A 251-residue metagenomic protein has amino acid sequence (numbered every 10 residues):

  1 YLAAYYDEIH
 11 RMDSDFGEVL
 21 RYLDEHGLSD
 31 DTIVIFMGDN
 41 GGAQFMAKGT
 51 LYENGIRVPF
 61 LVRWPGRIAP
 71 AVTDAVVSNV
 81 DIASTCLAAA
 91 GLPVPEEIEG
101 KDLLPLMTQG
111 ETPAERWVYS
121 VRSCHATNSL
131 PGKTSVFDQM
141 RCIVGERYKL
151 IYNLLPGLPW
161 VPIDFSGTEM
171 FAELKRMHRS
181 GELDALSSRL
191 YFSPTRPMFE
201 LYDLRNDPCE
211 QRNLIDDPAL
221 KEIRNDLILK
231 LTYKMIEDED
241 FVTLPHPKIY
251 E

Functional and structural regions predicted by a protein language model:
Y1, N40-L51, L61-R63, D217-P218 (+1 more regions): Active-site His/acidic residue clusters
Y1-Y6, R67-V76, A89-P95, A126-Q139 (+2 more regions): Active-site rim elements
L2, I35-G38, G110: Gly/Pro-rich turn-and-neighbor structural signature
A3, H10-G17, V77-S84, I98-D102 (+5 more regions): A structural signal for well-ordered alpha-helical segments within the folded catalytic domains of diverse enzymes
R11-M46: Metal-dependent active-site segment of extracytoplasmic phospho-/sulfohydrolases and closely related
G17-H26, M46-E97, K101-R116, R212: Substrate-binding rim/cap in mid-to-C-terminal beta-strand-loop elements of soluble/periplasmic
G42-Q44, A90-E200: C-terminal cap/loop subdomain of S1 sulfatases and analogous C-terminal strand-loop tails that border
R57, L155, E182-F199, L204-E251: Long, internal low-complexity/basic segments
